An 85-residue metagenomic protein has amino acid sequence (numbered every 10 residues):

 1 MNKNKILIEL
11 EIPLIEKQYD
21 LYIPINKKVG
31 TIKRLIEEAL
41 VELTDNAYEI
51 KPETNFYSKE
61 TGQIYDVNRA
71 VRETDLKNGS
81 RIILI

Functional and structural regions predicted by a protein language model:
M1-I85: Ubiquitin system architectures
